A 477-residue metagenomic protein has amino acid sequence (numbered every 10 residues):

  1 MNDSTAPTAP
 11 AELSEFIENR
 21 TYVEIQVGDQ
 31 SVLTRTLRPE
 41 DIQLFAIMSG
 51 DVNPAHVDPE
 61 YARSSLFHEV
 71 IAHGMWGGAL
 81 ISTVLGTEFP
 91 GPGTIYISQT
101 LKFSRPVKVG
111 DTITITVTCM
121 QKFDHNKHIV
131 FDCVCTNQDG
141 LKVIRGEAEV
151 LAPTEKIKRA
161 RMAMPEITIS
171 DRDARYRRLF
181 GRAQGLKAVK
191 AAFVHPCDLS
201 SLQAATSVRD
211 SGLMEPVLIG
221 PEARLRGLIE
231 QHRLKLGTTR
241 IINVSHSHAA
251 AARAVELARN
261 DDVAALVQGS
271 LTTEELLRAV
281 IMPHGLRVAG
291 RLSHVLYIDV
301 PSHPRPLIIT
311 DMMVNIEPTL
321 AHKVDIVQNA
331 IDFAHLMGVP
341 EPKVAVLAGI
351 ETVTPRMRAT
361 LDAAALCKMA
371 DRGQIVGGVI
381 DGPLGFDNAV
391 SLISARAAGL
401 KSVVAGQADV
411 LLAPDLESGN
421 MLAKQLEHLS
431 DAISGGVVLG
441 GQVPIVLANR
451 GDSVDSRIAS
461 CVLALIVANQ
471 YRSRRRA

Functional and structural regions predicted by a protein language model:
N2-E12, I17-Q30, K108-I169: HotDog/MaoC-like acyl-thioester-processing domains
N2-T94, S98: Hot-dog-fold acyl-thioester-processing enzymes
G28, F45, G74, I81 (+7 more regions): Buried hydrophobic positions in well-ordered alpha/beta secondary-structure cores of metabolic enzymes
T83, F103-R105, C119-Q121, N137 (+1 more regions): A residue-level detector for short acidic-glycine micro-motifs
T87-D111, I115: Mid-chain, well-packed structural core segment of small domains
S98, H128-V130, L292: Short coil/loop residues immediately preceding or within conserved phosphate-binding loops of NTP-utilizing enzyme
S104, V134, L347-G349: Short loop/turn motifs enriched for small/polar and acidic residues
I169-V217, P221-V404, D409-A477: Anion-binding alpha/beta catalytic cores of soluble intermediary-metabolism enzymes, centered on
